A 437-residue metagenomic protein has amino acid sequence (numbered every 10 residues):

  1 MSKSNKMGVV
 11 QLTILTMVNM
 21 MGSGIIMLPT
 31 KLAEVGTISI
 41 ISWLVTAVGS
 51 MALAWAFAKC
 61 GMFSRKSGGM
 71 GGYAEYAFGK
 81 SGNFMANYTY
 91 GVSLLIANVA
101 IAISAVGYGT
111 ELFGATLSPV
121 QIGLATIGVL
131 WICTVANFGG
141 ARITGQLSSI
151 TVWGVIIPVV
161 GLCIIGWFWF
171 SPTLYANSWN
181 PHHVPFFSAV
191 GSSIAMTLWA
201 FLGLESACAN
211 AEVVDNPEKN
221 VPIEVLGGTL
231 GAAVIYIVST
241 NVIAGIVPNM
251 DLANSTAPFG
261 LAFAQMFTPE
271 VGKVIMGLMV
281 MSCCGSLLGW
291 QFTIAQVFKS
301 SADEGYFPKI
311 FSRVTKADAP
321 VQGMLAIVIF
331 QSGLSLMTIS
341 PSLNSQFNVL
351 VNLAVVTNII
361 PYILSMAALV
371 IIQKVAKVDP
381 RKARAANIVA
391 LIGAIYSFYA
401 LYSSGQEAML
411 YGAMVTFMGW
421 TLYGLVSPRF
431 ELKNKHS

Functional and structural regions predicted by a protein language model:
M1-T30, E34-I38, S50-W55, S67 (+3 more regions): Membrane-interface "cap" regions at the ends of multi-pass membrane proteins
S2-S4, S39-I40, G114-I122, S149-G277 (+1 more regions): Helix-loop-helix junctions that connect adjacent transmembrane segments in multi-pass membrane transporters
K6-T16, G79-S93, A125-V129, V184-T197 (+4 more regions): Select transmembrane alpha-helical segments in multipass membrane proteins
Q11, L44-V45, L112-I143, I156-I164 (+2 more regions): Transmembrane alpha-helical segments of multi-pass small-molecule transport proteins
T30-E34, A52-L130, T134-F138, I143 (+3 more regions): Hydrophobic transmembrane alpha-helices that form the core helical bundles of multi-pass secondary transporters
G72-E75, G79, E111-A115, L226-L288 (+1 more regions): TM-loop-TM module centered on a large, flexible mid-protein loop between adjacent transmembrane helices in multi-pass
E75, A102-A125, P158, V213-P217 (+5 more regions): Helix-loop-helix connectors at the membrane interface of multi-pass transporters/channels
T357-N358, R384-S437: A generic transmembrane alpha-helix motif of multi-pass inner-membrane proteins
